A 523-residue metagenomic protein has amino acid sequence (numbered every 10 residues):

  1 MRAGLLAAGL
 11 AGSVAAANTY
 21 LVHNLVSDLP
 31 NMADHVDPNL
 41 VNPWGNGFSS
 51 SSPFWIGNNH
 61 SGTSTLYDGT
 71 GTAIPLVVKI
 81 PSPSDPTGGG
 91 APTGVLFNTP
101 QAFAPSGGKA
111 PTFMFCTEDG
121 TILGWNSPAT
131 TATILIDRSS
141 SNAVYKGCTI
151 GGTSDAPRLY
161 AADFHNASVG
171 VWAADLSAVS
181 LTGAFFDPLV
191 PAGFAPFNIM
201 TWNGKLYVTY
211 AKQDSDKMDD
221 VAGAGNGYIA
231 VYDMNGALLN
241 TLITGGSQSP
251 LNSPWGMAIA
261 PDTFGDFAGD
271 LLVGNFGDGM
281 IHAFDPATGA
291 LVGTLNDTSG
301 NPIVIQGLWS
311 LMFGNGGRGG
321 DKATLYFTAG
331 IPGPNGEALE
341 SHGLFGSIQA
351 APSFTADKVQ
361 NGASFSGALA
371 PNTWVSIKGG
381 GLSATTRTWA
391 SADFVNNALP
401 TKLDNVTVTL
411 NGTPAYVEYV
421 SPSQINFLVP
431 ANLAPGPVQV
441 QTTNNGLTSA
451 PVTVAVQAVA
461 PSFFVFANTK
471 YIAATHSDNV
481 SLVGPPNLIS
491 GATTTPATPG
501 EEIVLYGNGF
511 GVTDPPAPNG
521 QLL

Functional and structural regions predicted by a protein language model:
M1-A17: Sec-dependent, cleavable N-terminal signal peptides
N18-D285, A290-D297, S310-N315, G320-F327 (+1 more regions): A sequence-level detector for low-complexity, Ser/Thr- and acidic-rich stretches
G300: Gly/Pro-rich active-site loop or hairpin
